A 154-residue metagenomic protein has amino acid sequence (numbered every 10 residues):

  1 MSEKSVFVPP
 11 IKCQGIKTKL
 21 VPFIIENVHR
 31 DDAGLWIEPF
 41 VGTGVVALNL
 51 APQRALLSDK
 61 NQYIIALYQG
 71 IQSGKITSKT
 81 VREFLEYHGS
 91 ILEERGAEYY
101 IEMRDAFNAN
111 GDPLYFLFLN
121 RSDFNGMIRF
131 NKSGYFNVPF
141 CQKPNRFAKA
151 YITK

Functional and structural regions predicted by a protein language model:
M1-F40, V45-V46, L50: S-adenosyl-L-methionine
Q53-K154: Class I S-adenosyl-L-methionine-dependent methyltransferase module
